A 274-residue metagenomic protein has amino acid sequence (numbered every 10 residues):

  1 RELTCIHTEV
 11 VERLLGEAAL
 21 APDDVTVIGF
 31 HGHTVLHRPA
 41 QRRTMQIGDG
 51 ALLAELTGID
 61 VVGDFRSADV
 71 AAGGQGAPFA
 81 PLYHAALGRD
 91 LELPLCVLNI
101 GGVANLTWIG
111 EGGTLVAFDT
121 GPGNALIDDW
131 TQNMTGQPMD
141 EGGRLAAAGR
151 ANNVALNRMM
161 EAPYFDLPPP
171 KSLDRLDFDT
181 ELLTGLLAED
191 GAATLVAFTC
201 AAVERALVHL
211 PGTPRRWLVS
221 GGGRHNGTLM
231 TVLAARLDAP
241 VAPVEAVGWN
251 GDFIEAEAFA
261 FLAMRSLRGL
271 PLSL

Functional and structural regions predicted by a protein language model:
E2-G50: Short beta-strand-loop/turn "lid" adjacent to the catalytic site in phosphate-handling enzymes
A21-H31, G212-G223: Short glycine-rich phosphate-binding loop at a beta-alpha junction
P22, G191, V203-A206, L210 (+5 more regions): Non-transmembrane, aqueous-exposed alpha-helical and coiled segments at domain scale
Q41-L52, A85-R89, G110-L115, V232-P240: A glycine- and small-aliphatic-rich helix-loop capping segment at beta-alpha/alpha-beta transitions that lines
L56, V62-G88, C96-D166: Glycine-rich phosphate-binding loop plus the immediately following alpha-helix
Q137-R215, G227-A235: A contiguous, well-structured pocket-lining segment that forms one wall/lid of small-molecule binding clefts in soluble
A197, E245-L274: Glycine-rich phosphate-binding/hydrolytic loop that grips phosphoryl groups
S220-N250: Extended hydrophobic/aromatic segments used for targeting, binding, or gating
